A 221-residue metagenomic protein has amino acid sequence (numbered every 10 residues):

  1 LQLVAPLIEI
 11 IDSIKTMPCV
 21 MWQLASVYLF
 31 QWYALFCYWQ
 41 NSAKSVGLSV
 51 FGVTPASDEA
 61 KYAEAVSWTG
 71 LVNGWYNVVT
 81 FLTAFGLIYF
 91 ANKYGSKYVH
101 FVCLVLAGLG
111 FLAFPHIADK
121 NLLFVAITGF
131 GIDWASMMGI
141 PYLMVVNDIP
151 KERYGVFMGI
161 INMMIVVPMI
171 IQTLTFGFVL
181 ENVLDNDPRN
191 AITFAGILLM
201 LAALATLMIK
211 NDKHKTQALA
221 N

Functional and structural regions predicted by a protein language model:
L1-S26: Juxtamembrane intracellular "pre-TM" segments in multi-pass secondary transporters
V66, I149-I161: Loop-to-transmembrane helix entry/capping segments in MFS-fold secondary transporters and related SLC/MFSD carriers
L82-S96, L180: Helix-to-loop junctions at the C-terminal end of transmembrane segments in multipass secondary transporters
V105-A118: C-terminal ends and interior cores of transmembrane alpha-helices in multi-pass membrane transporters/permeases
L122-S136: Hydrophobic core of transmembrane alpha-helices in multi-pass small-molecule transporters, especially MFS/SLC-type
S136-P150: Intracellular juxtamembrane helix-capping segments at the cytosolic ends of symmetry-related transmembrane helices
I171, T193-N221: Multi-pass alpha-helical transporter architecture, strongest for 12-TM Major Facilitator/SLC carriers used
F178-L199: A membrane-interface helix-boundary motif in multi-pass transporters
